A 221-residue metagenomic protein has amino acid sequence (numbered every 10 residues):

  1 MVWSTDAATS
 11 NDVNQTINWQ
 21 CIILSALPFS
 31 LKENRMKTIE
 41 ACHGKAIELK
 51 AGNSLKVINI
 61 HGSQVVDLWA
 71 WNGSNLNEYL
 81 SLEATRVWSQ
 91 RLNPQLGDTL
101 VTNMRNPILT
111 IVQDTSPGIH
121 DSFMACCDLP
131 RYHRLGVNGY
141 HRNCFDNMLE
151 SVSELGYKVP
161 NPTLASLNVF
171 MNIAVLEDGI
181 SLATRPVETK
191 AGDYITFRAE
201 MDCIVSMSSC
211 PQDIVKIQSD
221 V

Functional and structural regions predicted by a protein language model:
M1-A7, S74: Short intrinsically disordered, low-complexity coil segments enriched in acidic
V2-S4, N14-T16, Q20, L24-P28: N-terminal amphipathic/hydrophobic targeting modules at extreme N-termini, encompassing cleavable Sec/SRP-type signal
L31-V221: Acidic, Ser/Thr/Pro
